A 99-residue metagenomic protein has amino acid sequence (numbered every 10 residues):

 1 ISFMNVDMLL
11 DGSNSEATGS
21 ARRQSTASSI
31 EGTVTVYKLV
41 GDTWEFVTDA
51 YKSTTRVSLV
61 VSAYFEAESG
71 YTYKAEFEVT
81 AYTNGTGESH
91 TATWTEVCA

Functional and structural regions predicted by a protein language model:
I1-A99: Mature extracytoplasmic or otherwise solvent-exposed domains
